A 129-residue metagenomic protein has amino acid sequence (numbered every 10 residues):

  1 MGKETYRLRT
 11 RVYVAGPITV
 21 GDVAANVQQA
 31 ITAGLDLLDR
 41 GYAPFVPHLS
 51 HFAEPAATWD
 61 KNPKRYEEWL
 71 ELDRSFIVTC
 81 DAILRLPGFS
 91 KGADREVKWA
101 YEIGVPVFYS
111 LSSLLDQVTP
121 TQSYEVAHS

Functional and structural regions predicted by a protein language model:
M1-S129: Conserved catalytic or regulatory cores that recognize and/or transform ribose-phosphate-containing ligands
